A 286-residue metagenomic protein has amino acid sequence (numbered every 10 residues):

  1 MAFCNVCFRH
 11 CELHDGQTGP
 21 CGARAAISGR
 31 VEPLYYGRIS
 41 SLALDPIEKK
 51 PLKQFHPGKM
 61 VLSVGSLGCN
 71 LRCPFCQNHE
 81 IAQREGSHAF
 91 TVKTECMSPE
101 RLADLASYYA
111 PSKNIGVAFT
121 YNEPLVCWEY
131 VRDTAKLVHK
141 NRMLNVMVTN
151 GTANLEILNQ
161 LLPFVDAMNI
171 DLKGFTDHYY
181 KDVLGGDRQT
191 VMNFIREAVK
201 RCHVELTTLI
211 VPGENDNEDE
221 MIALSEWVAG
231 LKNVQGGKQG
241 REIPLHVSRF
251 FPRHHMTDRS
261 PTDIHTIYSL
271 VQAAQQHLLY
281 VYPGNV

Functional and structural regions predicted by a protein language model:
M1-C4, F8-S66, H79-Q83, Y109: N-terminal [4Fe-4S]-dependent radical SAM core
H10, H14-A43, I222, W227-V286: A broadly conserved sequence feature marking short terminus-proximal activation segments in nucleic acid-centric
P57, E95, L184-D187, D263 (+1 more regions): Short, conserved glycine- and acidic-residue-centered signature motifs in active-site or ligand-binding loops
G68-L71: Active-site beta-to-alpha loop of glycosyltransferases that engages the nucleotide-sugar donor
C73-Q77: The canonical Cys-X-X-Cys-His
I81-T94, K140-N141: A short alpha->loop->secondary-structure connector
P99-T262: Conserved AdoMet/S-adenosylmethionine-binding subsite of the radical SAM
